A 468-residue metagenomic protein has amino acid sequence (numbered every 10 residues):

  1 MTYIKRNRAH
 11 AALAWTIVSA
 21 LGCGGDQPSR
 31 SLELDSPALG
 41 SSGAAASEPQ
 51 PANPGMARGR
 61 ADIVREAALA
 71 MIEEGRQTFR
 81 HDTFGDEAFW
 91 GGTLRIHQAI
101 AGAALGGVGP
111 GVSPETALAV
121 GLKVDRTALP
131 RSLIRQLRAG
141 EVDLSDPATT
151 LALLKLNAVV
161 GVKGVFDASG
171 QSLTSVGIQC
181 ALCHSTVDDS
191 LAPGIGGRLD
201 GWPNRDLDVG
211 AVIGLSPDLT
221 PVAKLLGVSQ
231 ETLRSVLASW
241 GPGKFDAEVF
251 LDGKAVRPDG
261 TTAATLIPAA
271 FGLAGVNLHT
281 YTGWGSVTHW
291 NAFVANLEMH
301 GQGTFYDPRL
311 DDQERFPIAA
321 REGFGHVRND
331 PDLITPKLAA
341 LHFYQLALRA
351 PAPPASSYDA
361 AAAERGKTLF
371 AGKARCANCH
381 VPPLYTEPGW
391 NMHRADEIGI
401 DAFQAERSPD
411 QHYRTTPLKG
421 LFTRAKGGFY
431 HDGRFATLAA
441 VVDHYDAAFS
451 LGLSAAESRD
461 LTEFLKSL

Functional and structural regions predicted by a protein language model:
T2-K5, C23-L468: Periplasmic c-type cytochrome electron-transfer domains
R8: Polyanion-binding surfaces on beta-sheet-dominated domains and ring/shell assemblies
A12-G22: Bacterial N-terminal signal peptides
